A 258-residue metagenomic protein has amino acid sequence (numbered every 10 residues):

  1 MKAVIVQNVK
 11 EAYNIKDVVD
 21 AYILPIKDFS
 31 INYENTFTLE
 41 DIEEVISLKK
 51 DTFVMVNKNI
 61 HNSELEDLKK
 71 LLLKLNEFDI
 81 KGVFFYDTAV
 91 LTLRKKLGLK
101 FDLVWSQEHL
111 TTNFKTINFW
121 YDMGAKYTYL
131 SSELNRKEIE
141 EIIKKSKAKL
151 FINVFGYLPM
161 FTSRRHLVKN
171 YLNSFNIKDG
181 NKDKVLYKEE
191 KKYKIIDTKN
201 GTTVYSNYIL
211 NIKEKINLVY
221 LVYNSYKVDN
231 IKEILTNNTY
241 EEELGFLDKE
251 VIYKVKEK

Functional and structural regions predicted by a protein language model:
M1-T111, K115-T116, Y129-K258: Active-site pocket-lining/capping segments in soluble small-molecule metabolic enzymes
G124-A125: As written
